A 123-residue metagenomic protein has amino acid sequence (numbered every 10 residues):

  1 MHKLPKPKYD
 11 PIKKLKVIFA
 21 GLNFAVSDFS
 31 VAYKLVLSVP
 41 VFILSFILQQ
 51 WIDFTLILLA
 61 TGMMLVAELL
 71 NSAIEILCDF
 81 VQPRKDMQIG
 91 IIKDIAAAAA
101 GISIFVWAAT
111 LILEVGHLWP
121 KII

Functional and structural regions predicted by a protein language model:
M1-A73, V81, K85-M87, I91-K93 (+1 more regions): Hydrophobic alpha-helical transmembrane segments
